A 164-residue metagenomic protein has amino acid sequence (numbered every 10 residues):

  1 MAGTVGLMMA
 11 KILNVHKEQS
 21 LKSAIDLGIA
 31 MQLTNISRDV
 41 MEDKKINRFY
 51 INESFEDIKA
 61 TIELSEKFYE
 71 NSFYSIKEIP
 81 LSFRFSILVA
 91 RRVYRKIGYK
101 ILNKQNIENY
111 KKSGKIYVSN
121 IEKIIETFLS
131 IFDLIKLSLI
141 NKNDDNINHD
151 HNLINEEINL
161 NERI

Functional and structural regions predicted by a protein language model:
M1-A30, S37, M41-I164: Catalytic cores of Mg2+-dependent Asp-rich isoprenoid enzymes
